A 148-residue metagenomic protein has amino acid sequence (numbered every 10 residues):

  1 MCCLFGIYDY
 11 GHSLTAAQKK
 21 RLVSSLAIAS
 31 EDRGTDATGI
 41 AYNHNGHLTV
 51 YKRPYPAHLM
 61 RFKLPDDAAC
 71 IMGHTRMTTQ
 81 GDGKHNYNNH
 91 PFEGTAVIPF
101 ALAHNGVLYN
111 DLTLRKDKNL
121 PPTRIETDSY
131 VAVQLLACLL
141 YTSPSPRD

Functional and structural regions predicted by a protein language model:
M1-S143, R147: Conserved short alpha-helical segments that host acidic/polar catalytic motifs at enzyme active sites
